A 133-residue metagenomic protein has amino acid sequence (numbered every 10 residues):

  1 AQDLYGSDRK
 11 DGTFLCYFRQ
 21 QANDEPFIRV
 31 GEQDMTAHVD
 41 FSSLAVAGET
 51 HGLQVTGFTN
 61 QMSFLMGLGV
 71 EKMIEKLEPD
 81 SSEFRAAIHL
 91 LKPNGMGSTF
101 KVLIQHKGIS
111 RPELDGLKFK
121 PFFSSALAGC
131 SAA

Functional and structural regions predicted by a protein language model:
A1-A133: Long, Lys/Arg- and hydrophobic-enriched amphipathic alpha-helices
